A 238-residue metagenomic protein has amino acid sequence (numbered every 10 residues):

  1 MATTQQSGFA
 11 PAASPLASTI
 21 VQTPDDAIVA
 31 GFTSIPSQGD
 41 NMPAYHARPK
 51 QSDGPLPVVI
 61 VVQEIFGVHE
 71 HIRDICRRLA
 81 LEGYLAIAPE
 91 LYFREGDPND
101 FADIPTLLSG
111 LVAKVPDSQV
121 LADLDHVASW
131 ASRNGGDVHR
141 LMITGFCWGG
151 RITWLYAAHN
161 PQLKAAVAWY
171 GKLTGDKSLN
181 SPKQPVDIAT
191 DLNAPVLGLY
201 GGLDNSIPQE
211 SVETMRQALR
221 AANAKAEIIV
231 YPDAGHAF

Functional and structural regions predicted by a protein language model:
M1-F238: N-terminal cap/leader regions of alpha/beta-hydrolase-fold enzymes, predominantly small-molecule hydrolases
